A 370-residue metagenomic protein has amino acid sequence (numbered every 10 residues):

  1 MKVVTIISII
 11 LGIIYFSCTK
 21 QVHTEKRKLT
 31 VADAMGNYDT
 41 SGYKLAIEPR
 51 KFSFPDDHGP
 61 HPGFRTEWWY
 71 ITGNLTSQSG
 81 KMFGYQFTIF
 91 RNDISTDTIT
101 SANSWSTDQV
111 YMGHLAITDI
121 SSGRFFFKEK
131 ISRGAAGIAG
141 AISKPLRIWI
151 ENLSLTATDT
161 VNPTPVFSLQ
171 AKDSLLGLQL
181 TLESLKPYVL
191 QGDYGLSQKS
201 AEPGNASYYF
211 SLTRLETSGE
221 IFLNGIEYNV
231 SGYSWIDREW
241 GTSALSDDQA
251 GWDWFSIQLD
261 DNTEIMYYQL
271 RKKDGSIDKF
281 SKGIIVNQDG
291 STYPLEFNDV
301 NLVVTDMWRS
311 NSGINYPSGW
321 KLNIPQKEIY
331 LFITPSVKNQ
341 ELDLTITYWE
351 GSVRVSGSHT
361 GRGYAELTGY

Functional and structural regions predicted by a protein language model:
K2-I9: Sec-dependent signal peptide recognition, specifically the positively charged N-region followed immediately by
I14-S17: C-terminal motif of bacterial Sec signal peptides marking the signal peptidase cleavage site
T19-Y370: Structured soluble/peripheral alpha/beta segments that form catalytic or ligand/cofactor-binding pockets
